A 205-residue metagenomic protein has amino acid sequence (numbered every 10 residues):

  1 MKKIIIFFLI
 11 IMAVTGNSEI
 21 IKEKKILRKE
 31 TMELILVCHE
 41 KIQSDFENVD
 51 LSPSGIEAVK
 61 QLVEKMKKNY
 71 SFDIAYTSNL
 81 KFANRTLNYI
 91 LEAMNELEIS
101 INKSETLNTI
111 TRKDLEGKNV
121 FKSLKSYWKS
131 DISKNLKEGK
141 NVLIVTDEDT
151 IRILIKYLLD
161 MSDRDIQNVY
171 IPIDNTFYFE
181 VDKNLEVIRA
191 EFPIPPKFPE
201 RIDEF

Functional and structural regions predicted by a protein language model:
I4-M12: Sec-dependent N-terminal signal peptides
T15-S18: Boundary at the C-terminal end of the N-terminal hydrophobic targeting segment
I21-I99, G117, F121, Q167 (+2 more regions): Active-site-proximal alpha-helix that buttresses catalytic centers in soluble enzyme cores
L34, K134-E148: Generic beta-sheet signal
L107-L115: Short alpha-helix plus adjacent loop in nuclease-associated cores
E116-K134: Internal catalytic-core helix/loop-beta-alpha segment that presents or stabilizes conserved functional determinants
K140, M161-V187: Domain-level recognition of soluble alpha/beta enzyme cores, biased toward histidine phosphatases/phosphomutases
P196-F205: Short, cationic low-complexity segments
